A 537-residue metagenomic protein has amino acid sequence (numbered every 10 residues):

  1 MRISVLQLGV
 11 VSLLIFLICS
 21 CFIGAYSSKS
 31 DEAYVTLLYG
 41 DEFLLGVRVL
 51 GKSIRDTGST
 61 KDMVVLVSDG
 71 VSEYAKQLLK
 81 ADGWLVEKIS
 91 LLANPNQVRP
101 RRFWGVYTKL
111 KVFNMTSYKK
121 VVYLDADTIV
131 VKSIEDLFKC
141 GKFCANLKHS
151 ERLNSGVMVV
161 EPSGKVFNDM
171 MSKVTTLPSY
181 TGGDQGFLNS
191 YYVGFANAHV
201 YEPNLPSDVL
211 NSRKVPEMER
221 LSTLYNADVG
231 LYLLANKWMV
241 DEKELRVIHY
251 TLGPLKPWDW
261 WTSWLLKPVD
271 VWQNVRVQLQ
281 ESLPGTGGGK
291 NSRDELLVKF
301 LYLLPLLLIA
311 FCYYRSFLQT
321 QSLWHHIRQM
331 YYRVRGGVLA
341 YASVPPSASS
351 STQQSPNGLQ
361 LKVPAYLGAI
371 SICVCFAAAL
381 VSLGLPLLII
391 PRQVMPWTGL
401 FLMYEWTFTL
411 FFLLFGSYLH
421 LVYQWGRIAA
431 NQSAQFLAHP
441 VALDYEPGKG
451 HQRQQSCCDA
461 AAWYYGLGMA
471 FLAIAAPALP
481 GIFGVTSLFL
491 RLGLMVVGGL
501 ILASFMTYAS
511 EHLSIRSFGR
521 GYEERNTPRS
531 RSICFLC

Functional and structural regions predicted by a protein language model:
R2-T36, E42-F43, V49, Y180-C537: A glycosyltransferase accessory/donor-loop signature
Y34-T36, V65, Y123: Structural beta-sheet core signal
F43-L44, G70-K76: Short, charged/polar "capping" segments at the starts of alpha-helices and the immediately preceding loops
G46-V49, S59, Y74, D169 (+1 more regions): Acidic, Ser/Thr-rich intrinsically disordered and amphipathic helical segments
S53-K61: Short, acidic, metal-binding catalytic loop of nucleotide-sugar glycosyltransferases
D62-G70: Short internal beta-strands
E73, G83-Q97, R101-N168: GT-A fold catalytic core of metal-dependent nucleotide-sugar glycosyltransferases, centered on the diacidic
D169-T181: Active-site rim elements
